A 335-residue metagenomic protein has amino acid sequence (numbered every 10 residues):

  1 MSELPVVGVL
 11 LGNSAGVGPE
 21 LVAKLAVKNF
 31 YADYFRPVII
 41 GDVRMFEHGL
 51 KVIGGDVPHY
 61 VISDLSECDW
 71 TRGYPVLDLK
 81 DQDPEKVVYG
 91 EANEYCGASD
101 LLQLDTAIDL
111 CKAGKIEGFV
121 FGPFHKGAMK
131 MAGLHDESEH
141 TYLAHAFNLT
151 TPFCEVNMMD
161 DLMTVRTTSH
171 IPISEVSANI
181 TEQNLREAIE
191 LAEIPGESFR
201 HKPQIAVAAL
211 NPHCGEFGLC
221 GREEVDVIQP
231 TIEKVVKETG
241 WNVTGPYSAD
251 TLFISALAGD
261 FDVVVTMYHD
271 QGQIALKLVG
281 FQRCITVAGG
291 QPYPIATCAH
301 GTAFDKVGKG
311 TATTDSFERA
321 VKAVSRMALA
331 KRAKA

Functional and structural regions predicted by a protein language model:
M1-E139, E182-M267, Q271-I285, Q291-A296 (+2 more regions): Contiguous, glycine/small-aliphatic-enriched amphipathic segments in soluble metabolic enzymes
L65, A144, F153-V156, P195: A generic local secondary-structure boundary/capping motif
D109-I116, L149-P152, I173: Alpha-helix capping at helix-to-loop junctions
M131-C154: Glycine/threonine-rich beta-strand-loop-alpha-helix active-site module that forms ligand/phosphate-binding
A146-L162, G289-D305: Short, flexible loop segments at boundaries between secondary-structure elements
N157-N179, Q183-R186: Ligand-binding beta-strand-loop-alpha-helix segment within the catalytic cores of soluble metabolic enzymes
